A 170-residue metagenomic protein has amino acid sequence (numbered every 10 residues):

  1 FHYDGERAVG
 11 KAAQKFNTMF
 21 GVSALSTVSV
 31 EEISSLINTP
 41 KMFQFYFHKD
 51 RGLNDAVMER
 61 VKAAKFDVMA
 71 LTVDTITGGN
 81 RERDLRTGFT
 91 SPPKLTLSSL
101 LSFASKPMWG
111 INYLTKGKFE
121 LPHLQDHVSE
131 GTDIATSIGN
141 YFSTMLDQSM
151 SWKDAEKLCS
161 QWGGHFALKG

Functional and structural regions predicted by a protein language model:
F1-G170: Active-site entrance/lid segments in N-terminal catalytic domains of soluble metabolic enzymes
